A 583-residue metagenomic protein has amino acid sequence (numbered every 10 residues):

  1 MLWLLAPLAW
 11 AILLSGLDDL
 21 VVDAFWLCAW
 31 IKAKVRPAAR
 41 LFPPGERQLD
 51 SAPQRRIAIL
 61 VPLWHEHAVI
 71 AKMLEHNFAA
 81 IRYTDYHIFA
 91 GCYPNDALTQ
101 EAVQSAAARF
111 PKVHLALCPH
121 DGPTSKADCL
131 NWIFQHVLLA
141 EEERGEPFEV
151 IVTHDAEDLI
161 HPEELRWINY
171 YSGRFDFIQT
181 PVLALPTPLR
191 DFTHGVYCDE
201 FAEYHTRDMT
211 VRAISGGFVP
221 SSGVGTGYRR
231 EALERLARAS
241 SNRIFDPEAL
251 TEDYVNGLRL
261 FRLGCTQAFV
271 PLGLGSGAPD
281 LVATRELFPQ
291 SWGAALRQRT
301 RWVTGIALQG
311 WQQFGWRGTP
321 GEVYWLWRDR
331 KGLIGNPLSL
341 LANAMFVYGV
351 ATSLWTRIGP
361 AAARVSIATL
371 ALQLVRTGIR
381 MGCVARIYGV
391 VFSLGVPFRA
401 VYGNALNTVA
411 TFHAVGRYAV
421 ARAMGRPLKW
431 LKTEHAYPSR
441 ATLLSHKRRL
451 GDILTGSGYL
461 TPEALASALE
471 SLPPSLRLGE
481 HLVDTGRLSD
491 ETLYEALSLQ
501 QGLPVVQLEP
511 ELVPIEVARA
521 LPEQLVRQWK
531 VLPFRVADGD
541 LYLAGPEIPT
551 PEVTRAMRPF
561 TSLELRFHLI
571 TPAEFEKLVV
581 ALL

Functional and structural regions predicted by a protein language model:
M1-P37: N-terminal membrane-anchoring alpha-helices
L4, W26-C28, A33, L49 (+1 more regions): Membrane-embedded multi-pass helical conduit in multi-pass membrane proteins, especially envelope-biosynthetic
V21, F25-C28, K32, F78 (+10 more regions): Membrane-interacting alpha-helical segments
V35, A39-S291, R297-A307: Internal catalytic domains of large membrane-associated glycosyltransferases
P44-P94, V152-A156, G403-A436, R440-R449 (+3 more regions): Acidic, Ser/Thr-rich low-complexity segments on the non-lumenal side of membrane proteins
S51-L60, E66-V69, P320-A342: Loop-to-transmembrane boundary segments
R449-Y459, R477-L488: Extracellular/lumenal glycan-associated surfaces
E480-L563, P572-E576, A581-L582: Polyanionic, low-complexity intrinsically disordered segments
